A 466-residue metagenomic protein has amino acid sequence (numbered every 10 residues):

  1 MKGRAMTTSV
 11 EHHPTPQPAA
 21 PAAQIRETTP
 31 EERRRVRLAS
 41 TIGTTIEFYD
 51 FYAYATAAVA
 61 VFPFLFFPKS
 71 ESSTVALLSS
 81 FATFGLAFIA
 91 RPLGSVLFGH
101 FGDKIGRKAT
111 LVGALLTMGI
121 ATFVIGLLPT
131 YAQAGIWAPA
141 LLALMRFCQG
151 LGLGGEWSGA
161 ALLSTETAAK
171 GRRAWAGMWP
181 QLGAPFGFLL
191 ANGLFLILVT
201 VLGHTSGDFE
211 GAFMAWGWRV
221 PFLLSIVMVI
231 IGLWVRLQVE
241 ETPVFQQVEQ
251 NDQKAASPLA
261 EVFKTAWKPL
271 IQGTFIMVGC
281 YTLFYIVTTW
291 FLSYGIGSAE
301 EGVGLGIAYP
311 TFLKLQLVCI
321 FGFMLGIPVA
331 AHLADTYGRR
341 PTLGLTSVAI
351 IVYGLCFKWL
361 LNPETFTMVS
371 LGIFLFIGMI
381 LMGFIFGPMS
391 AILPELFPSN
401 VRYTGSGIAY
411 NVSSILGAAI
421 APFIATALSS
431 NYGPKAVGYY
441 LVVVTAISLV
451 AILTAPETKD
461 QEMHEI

Functional and structural regions predicted by a protein language model:
A55-T56, W267-F323, G417-A421: Extracytoplasmic gate region of multi-pass secondary transporters
A58-R91: Extracellular/periplasmic helix-loop-helix junction of adjacent transmembrane segments in MFS-like secondary
P68, L116-G135, V348-T365: C-terminal ends and interior cores of transmembrane alpha-helices in multi-pass membrane transporters/permeases
S95-R107, G326-R339: Helix-to-loop junctions at the C-terminal end of transmembrane segments in multipass secondary transporters
K104-L116, T336-V348: Cytoplasmic membrane-interface "Motif A"-like loop-to-helix N-cap segments of 12-TM Major Facilitator Superfamily
W175-T200, Y410-A421: Glycine-rich segments within core transmembrane alpha-helices of 12-TM secondary carriers
G232-V239, V442-I466: Multi-pass alpha-helical transporter architecture, strongest for 12-TM Major Facilitator/SLC carriers used
P341-P388: C-terminal transmembrane helical hairpin of 12-TM major facilitator-type secondary transporters
